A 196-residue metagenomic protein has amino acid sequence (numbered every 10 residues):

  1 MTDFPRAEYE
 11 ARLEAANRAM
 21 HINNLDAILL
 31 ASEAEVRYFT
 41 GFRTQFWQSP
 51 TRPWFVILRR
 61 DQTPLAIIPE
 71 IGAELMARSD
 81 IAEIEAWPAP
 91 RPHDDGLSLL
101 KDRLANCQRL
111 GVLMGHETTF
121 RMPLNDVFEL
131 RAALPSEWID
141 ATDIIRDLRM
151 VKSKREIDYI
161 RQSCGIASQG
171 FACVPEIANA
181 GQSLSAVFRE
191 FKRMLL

Functional and structural regions predicted by a protein language model:
M1-I166: A composition/biophysics-driven feature that prefers long, compositionally simple stretches
E10, F120, G181-R193: An alpha-helix initiation/capping motif
R43, V174-A178: Short amphipathic alpha-helical interaction patches enriched in hydrophobic/aromatic residues with interspersed Lys/Arg
L58, A178-G181: Juxtamembrane/interface motifs at transmembrane-helix termini
C164-P175, L184, K192: Active-site pocket-lining segments that scaffold enzyme catalytic pockets across diverse folds
L196: Function-determining sites in protein domains
